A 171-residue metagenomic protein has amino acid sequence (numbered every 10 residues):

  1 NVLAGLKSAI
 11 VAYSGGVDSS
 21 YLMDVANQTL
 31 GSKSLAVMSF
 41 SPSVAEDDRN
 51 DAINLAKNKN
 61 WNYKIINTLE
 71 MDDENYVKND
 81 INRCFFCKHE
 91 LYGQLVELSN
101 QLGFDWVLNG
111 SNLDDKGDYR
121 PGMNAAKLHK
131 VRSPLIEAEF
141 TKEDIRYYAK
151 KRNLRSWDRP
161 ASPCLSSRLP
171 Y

Functional and structural regions predicted by a protein language model:
N1-K151: ATP-dependent adenylation/nucleotidyltransferase module used to activate substrates
E139-Y171: Mid-to-C-terminal catalytic subdomains of enzymes that bind/position adenosyl phosphate moieties or nucleic-acid
